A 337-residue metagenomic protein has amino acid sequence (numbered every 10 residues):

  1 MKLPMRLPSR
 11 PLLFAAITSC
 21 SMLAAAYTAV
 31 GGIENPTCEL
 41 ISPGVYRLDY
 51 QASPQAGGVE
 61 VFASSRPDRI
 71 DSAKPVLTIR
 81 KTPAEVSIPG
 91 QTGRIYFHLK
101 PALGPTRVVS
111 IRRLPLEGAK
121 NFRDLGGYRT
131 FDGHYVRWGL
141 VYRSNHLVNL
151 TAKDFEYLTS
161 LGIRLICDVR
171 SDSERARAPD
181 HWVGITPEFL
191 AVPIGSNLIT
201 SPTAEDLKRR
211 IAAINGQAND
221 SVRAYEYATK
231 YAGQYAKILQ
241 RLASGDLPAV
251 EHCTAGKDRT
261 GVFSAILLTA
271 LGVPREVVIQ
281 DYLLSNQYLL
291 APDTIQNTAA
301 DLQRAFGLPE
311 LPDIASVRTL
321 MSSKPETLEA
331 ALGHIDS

Functional and structural regions predicted by a protein language model:
M1-P8: N-terminal secretory signal peptides that target proteins for export/translocation
R10-P11, I166: N-terminal leader/targeting segments
F14-M22: Bacterial N-terminal signal peptides
Y27-A249, F263-S337: Cys-dependent protein tyrosine phosphatase-like superfamily
H252: Residues at the beta-strand->loop junction immediately N-terminal to the Walker
A255, R259-T260: Ser/Thr-glycine-rich phosphate-binding loops at phosphate-binding pockets of nucleotides, nucleotide cofactors
